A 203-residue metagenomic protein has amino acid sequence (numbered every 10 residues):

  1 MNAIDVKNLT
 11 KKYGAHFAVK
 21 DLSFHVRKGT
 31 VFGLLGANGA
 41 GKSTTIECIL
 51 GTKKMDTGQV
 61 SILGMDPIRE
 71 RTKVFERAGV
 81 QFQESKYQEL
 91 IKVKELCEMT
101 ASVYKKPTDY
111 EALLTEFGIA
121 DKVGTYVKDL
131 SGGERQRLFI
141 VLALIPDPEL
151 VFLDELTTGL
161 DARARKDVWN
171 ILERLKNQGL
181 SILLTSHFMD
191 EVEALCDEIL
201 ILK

Functional and structural regions predicted by a protein language model:
M1: Flanking scaffold residues of small Cys/His-coordinated metal-binding clusters
I4, K11-L184, M189-I201: ABC transporter nucleotide-binding domains
